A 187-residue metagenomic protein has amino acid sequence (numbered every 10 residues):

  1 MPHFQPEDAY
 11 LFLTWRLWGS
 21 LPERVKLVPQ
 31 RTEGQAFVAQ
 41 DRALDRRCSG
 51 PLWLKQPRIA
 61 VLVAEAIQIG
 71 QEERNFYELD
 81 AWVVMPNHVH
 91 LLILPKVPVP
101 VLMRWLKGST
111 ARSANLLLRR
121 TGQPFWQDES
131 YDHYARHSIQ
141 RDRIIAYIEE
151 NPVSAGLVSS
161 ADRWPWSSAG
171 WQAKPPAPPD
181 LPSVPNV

Functional and structural regions predicted by a protein language model:
M1-V187: Short catalytic/metal-binding and nucleic-acid-binding patches
